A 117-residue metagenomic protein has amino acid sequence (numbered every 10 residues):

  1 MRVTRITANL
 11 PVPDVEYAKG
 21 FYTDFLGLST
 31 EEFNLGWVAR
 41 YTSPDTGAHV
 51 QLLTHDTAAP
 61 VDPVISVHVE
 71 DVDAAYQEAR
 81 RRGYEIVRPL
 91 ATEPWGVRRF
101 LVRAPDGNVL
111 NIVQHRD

Functional and structural regions predicted by a protein language model:
M1-Y17, G47, P63-V67, V113-D117: N-terminal beta-strand motif that seeds the catalytic metal site of vicinal oxygen chelate
D14-S29: Amphipathic alpha-helical segments
D14-V15, I65-V109: Vicinal oxygen chelate
G27-F33, I86-P89: Short secondary-structure junctions
S29-P63, V109-Q114: Conserved short beta-strand elements that form part of the metal-binding/catalytic scaffold of enzyme active sites
